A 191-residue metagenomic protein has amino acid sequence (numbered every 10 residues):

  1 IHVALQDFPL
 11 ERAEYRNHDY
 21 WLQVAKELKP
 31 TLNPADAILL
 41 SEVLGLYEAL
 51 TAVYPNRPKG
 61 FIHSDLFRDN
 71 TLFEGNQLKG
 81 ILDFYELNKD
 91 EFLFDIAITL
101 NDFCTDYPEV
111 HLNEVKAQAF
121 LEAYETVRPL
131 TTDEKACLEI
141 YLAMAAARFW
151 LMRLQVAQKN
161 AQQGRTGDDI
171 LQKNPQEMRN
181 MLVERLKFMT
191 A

Functional and structural regions predicted by a protein language model:
I1-A37, R57-K59, K89: A cross-family kinase active-site recognition segment
N17-Y20, V43, Y141: Short acidic/histidine-centered micro-motifs embedded in hydrophobic/aromatic stretches that mark compact functional
E27, F149-A191: ATP/Mg2+ or Mg2+-diphosphate-binding catalytic cores that bind nucleotide phosphates or diphosphates via glycine-rich
L40, F120, C137-L138: A structural signal for short hydrophobic/aromatic patches embedded in well-ordered alpha helices
L44, A117-L121, Q176-R179, V183: Hydrophobic core segments within long, regular secondary-structure runs in both alpha- and beta-rich folds
E48-F94: Active-site acidic catalytic loop and adjacent metal/ATP-binding pocket of ATP-dependent phosphoryl transfer enzymes
L93-P129, M144-A161: Active-site activation/catalytic loop segments of kinase-like enzymes and analogous catalytic loops in related
L130-L142: All-alpha amphipathic helical-bundle segments outside canonical DNA-binding/catalytic cores that form hydrophobic
